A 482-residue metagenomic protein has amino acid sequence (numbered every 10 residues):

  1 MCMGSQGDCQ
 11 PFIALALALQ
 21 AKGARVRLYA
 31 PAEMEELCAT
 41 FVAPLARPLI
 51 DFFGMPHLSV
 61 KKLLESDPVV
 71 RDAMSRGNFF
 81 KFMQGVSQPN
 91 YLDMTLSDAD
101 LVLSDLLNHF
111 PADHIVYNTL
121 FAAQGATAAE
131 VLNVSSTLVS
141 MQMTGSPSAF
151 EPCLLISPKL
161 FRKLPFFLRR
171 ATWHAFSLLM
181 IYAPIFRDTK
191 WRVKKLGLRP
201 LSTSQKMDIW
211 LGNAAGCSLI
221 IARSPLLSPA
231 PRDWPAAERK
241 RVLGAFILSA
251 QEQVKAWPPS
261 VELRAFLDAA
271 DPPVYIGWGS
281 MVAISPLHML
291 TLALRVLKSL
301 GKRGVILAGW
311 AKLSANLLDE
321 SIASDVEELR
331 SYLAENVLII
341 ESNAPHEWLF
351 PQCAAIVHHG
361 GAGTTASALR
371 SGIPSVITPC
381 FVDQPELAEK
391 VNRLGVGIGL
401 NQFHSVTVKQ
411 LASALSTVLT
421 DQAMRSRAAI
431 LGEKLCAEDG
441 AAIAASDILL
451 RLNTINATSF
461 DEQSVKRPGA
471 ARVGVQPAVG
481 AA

Functional and structural regions predicted by a protein language model:
M1-D51: N-terminal subdomain of nucleotide-sugar transferases
D8, Y117, S342-E389: A donor-sugar binding/catalytic signature common to diverse glycosyltransferases and related nucleotide-sugar
A18, L37, T127-A128, V296 (+3 more regions): Hydrophobic/aromatic ligand-binding patch that stacks against planar heteroaromatic rings of cofactors or nucleotides
R27, V305, V376: Conserved beta-strand positions in the Rossmann-like core of class I SAM-dependent methyltransferases
A32-R303, A315-Y332, S426, I430-E433 (+5 more regions): Nucleotide-sugar-dependent glycosyltransferase catalytic domains
V305, G309, A315-H359, G363-T364: Donor nucleotide-activated moiety binding/catalytic core segment of transferases that use nucleotide-activated donors
V382-A414, S426: Change "using UDP/GDP/dTDP sugars" to "using nucleotide sugars
